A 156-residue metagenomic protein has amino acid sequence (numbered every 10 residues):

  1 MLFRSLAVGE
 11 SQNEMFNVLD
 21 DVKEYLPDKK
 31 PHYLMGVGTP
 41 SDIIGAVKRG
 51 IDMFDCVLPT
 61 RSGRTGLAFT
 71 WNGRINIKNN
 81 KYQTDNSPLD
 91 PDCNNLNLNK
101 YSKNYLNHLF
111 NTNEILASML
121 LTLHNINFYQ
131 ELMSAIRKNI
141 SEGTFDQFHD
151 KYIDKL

Functional and structural regions predicted by a protein language model:
M1-L2: Short, small-residue-biased leader/transition segments that mark boundaries at the very start of proteins
S5-A7: Catalytic donor nucleotide-activated moiety binding site of glycosyltransferases and closely related
G9-E10, F16-L34, T39-L156: Alpha/beta catalytic cores of nucleotide-metabolism and tRNA/nucleoside-modifying enzymes
